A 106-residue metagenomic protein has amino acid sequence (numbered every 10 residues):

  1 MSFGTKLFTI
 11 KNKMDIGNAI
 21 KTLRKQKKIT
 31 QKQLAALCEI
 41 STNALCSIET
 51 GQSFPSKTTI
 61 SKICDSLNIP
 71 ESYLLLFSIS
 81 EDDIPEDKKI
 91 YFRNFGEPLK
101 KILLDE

Functional and structural regions predicted by a protein language model:
S2-Q26: A short, Lys/Arg-rich alpha-helix, primarily the initiator
G4, L76-E106: Short, charged recognition helix plus adjacent turn of helix-turn-helix-like nucleic-acid-binding domains
N18-A35, K62, K89, G96: Short basic helix-loop element that most often maps to the first helix and adjoining turn of HTH DNA-binding modules
I20, L34-A35, L45-I48, L74: Conserved hydrophobic/aromatic packing and binding residues within compact polymer-binding modules
E39-F54: Recognition helix of helix-turn-helix/homeodomain-like DNA-binding domains that insert into the DNA major groove
E49, T59, S78: DNA major-groove recognition helix of helix-turn-helix
S56-Y73: DNA major-groove recognition helix of helix-turn-helix/homeodomain DNA-binding modules
